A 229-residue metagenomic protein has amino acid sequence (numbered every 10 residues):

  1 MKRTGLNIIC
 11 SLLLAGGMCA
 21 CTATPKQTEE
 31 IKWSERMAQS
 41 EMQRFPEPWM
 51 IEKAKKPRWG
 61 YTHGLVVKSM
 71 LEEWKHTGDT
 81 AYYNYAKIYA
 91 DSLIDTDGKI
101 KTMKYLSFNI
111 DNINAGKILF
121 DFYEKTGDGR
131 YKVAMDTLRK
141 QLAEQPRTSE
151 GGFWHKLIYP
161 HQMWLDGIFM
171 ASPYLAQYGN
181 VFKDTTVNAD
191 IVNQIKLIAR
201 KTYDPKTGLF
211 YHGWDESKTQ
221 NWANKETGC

Functional and structural regions predicted by a protein language model:
M1-T28: Bacterial Sec-dependent N-terminal signal peptides
A23-I94, G129-T137, Q141-Q145, S149-E150 (+1 more regions): Low-complexity, Ser/Thr/Pro/Gly-enriched N-terminal "stalk/linker" regions
P46-W49, I94-K101, S149-L157, G213-K225: Acidic/His metal-coordination segments adjacent to aromatic residues that form catalytic metal sites in metalloenzymes
W59-K75, S107-E124, M163-N180, E226-C229: Well-ordered alpha-helical segments within folded domains of soluble proteins
D79-F120: Mid-chain, structured segments of secreted extracytoplasmic proteins
D95-I100, E144-S149, R200-K206: Secretory-pathway/luminal and periplasmic proteins that interact with or process carbohydrate-rich
Y105, N109-M170: Extracytoplasmic mature domains of secreted/periplasmic and thylakoid-lumen proteins
L165-C229: Extended ligand-binding clefts on enzyme/binding-domain cores
